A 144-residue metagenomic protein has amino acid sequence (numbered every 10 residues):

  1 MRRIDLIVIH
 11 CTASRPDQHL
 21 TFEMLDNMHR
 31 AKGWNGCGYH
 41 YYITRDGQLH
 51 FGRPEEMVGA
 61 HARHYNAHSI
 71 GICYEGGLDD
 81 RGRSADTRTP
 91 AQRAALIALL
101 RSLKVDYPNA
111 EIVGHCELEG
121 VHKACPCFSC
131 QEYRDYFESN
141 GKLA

Functional and structural regions predicted by a protein language model:
M1-M57: Short, conserved "active-site rim" segments that organize catalytic pockets and cofactor/ligand binding
M1-T12, R45-L49, Y65-H68, G77-A144: Basic/polar, cationic surfaces and motifs that engage anionic cell-wall and phosphate/carboxylate ligands
Q18, R63-Y65: Generic structural signal for well-ordered secondary structure
E56-R63, R101: Short amphipathic alpha-helices and their capping/turn segments at secondary-structure boundaries
I72: Ligand-binding face of N-terminal immunoglobulin V-set domains in extracellular IgSF glycoproteins
